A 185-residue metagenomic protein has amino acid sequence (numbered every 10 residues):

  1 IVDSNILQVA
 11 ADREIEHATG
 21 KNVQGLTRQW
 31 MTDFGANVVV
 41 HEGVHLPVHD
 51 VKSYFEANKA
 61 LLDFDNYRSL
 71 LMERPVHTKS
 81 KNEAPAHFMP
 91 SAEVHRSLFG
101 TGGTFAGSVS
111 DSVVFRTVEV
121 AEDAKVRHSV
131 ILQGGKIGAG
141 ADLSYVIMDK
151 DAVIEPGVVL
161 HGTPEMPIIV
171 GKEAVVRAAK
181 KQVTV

Functional and structural regions predicted by a protein language model:
I1-A10: Conserved nucleotide-sugar donor-binding and metal-coordinating catalytic region shared by glycosyltransferases
E14-V185: Left-handed beta-helix
